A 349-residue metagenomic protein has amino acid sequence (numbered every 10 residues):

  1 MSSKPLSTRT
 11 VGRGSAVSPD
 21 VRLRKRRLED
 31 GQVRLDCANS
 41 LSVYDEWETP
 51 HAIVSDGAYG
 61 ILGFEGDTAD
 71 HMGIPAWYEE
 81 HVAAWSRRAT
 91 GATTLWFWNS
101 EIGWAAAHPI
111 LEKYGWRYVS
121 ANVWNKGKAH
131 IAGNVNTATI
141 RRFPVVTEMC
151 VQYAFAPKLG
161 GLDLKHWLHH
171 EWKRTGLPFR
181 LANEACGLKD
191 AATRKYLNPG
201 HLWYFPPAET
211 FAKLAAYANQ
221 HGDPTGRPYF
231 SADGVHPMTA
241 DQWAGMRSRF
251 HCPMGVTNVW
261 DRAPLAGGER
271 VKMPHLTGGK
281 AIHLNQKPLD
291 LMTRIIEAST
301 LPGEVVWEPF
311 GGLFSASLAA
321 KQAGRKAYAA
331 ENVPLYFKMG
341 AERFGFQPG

Functional and structural regions predicted by a protein language model:
M1, P348-G349: Short intrinsically disordered terminal tails
M1-R13, V21-A329, V333-F337: Core catalytic lobe of class I
Y336, G345-P348: Conserved phosphoryl-transfer catalytic core
G340-A341: Conserved SAM-binding loop
